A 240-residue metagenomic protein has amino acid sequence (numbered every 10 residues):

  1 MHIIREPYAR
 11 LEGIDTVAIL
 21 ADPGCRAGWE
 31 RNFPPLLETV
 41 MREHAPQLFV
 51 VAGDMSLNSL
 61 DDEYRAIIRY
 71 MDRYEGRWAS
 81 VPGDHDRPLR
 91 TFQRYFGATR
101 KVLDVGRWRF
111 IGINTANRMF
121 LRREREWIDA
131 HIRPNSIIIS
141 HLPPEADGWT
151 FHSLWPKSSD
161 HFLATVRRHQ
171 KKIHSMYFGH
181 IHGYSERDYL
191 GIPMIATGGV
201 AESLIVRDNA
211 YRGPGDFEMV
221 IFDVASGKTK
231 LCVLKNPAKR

Functional and structural regions predicted by a protein language model:
M1-A66: N-terminal active-site segment of His-dependent metallophosphoesterases
H2-L11, L20, E126, Y184-R240: Binuclear metal-dependent phosphoesterase catalytic core
I19-A21, L48-D54, R77-D84, I113-N114 (+3 more regions): Active-site neighborhood of phospho(di)ester-bond hydrolases with catalytic His/Asp-centered motifs
P23-R26, M55-N58, D84-P88, A116-M119 (+3 more regions): Solvent-exposed loop/turn segments at secondary-structure junctions within structured extracellular/periplasmic domains
E30-F33, G53-D72, R87-T99, R122-R123 (+2 more regions): Metal-dependent catalytic neighborhoods of phosphoester/phosphodiester hydrolases
H44, M71-E75, I132, V166-K171 (+1 more regions): Short, conserved loop/helix-junction motifs that constitute active-site signature segments in enzyme catalytic cores
V105-I137, A146, T150-F162, N209: Binuclear metal-dependent hydrolase catalytic cores centered on His/Asp/Glu-rich metal-binding motifs
N135-Y177, I181, L190, S203-I205: Active-site-proximal segments of metal-dependent phosphoesterases and phosphodiesterases across multiple
